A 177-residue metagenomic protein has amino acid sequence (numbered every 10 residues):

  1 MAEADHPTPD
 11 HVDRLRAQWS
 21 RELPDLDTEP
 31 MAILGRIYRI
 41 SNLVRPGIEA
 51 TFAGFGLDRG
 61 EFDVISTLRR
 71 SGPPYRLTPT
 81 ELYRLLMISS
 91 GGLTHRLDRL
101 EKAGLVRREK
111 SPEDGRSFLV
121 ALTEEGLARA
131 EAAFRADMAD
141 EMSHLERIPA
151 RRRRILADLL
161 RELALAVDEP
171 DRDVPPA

Functional and structural regions predicted by a protein language model:
M1-D25, R151-A177: C-terminal regulatory/oligomerization modules of transcriptional regulators
M1-F55: N-terminal leader segment of winged-helix/HTH proteins
Q18, E22, L43, G47-T51 (+7 more regions): Solvent-exposed, charged/polar functional surfaces in cytosolic regulatory/catalytic domains
T28, Y38, P46-S89, P175-A177: N-terminal helix-turn-helix DNA-binding core of bacterial DNA-binding proteins
L34, Y38-S41, T123, P149 (+2 more regions): Generic structural concept
D98-D158: Charged, amphipathic alpha-helical coiled-coil/dimerization segments
